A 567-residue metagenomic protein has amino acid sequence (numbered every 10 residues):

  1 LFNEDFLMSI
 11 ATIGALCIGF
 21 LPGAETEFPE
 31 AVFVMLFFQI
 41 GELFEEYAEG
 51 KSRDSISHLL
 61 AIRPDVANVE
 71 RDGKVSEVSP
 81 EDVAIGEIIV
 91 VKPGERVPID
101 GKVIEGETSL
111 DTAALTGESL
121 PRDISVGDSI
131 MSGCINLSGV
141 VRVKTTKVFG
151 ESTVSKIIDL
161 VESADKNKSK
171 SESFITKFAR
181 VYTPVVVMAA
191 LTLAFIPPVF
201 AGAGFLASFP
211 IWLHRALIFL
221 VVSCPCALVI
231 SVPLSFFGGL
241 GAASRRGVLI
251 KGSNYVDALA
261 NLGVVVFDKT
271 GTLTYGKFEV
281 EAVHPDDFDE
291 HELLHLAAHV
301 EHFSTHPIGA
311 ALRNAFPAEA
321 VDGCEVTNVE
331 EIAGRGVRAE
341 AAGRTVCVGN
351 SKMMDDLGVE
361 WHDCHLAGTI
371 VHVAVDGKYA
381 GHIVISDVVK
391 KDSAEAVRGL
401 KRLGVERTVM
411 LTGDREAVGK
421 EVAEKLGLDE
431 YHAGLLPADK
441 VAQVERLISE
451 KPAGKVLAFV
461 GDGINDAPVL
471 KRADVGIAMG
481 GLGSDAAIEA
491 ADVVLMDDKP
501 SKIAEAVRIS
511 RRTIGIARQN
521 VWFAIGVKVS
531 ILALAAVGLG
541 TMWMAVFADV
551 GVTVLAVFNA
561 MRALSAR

Functional and structural regions predicted by a protein language model:
L1, C17-E25, A242, G404-V405 (+5 more regions): Membrane-embedded alpha-helical bundles of multi-pass transporters
L1-E4, F44-H58, L234-S253, M561-R567: Juxtamembrane helix-loop transition segments at the membrane interface in multi-pass membrane proteins
L1-V66, E70, E81-I89, R96 (+5 more regions): Actuator/coupling domain of P-type ATPases
E27, A48, A67, G86 (+27 more regions): Residue-level signature of catalytic and energy-coupling elements of molecular machines, predominantly ATP/GTP-dependent
H58-L59, D72, S253-V475, R508-R511: Cytosolic catalytic headpiece
A67, V78, E87, I99-D100 (+14 more regions): Conserved cytosolic headpiece of P-type ATPases
V141-K147, V371, V409, D492: A short beta-strand structural signal in non-transmembrane regions
S173-A203, I218-F236, R518-F547: Bilayer-spanning, highly hydrophobic alpha-helical transmembrane segments
